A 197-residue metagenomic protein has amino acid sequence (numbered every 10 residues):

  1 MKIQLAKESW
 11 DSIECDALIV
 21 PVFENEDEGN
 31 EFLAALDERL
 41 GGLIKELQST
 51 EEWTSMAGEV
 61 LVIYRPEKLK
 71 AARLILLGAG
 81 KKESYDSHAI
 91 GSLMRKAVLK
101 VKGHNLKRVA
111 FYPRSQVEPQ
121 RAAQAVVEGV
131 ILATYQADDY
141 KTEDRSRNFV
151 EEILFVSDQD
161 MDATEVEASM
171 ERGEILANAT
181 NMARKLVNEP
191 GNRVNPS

Functional and structural regions predicted by a protein language model:
M1-S197: Short amphipathic alpha-helical segment within the helicase RecA-like ATPase core that mediates nucleic-acid
